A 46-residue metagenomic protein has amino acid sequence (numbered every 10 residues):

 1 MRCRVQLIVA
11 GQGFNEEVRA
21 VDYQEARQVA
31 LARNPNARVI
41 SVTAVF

Functional and structural regions predicted by a protein language model:
M1-F14: Short aromatic-glycine-(Arg/Gly/Cys) micro-motifs in beta-strand/loop hairpins
C3-V5, Q28, V39: Positively charged, low-complexity intrinsically disordered regions
F14, Y23, A44-V45: Intrinsic disorder/low-complexity segments
E16-V18: Generic detection of short hydrophobic beta-strand segments and adjacent strand-loop junctions
V29-R33: Short, exposed beta-strand-loop hairpins at the edges of beta-sheets in extracellular/periplasmic proteins
N34-F46: Short, mixed-charge low-complexity intrinsically disordered segments
